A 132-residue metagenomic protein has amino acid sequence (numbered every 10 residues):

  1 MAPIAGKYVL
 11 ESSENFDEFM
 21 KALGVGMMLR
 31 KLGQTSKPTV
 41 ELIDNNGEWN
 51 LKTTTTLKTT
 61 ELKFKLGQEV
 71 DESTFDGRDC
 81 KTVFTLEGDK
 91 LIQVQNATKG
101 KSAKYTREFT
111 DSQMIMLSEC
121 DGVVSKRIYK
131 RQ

Functional and structural regions predicted by a protein language model:
M1-Q132: Hydrophobic small-molecule pocket/channel-lining residues, especially in calycin-type beta-barrels
